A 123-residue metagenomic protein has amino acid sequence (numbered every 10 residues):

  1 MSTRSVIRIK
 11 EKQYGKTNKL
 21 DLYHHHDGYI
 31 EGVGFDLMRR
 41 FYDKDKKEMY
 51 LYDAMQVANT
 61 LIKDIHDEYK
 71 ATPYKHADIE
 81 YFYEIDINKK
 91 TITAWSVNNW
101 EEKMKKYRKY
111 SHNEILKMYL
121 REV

Functional and structural regions predicted by a protein language model:
T3, D27-G34, K47-E48: Extracellular/luminal recognition modules and glycoprotein regions
R4-I9: Short beta-strand scaffold segments in enzyme catalytic cores
K10-T17, I85-K89: Short acidic-glycine loop/turn motifs at beta-strand connectors
N18-G32, N98: Short, solvent-exposed aromatic-acidic interface loops
R39-V123: Low-complexity intrinsically disordered segments
